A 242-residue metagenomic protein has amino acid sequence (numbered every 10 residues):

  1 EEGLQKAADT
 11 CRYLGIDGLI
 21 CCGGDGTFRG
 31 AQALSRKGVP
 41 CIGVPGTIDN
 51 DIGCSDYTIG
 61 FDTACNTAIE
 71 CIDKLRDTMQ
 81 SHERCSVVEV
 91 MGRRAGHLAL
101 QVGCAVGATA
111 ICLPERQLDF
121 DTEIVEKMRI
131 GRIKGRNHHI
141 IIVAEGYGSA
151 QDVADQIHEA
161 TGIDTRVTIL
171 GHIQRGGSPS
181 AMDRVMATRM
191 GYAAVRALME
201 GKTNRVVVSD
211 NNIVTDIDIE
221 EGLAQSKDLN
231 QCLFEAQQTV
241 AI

Functional and structural regions predicted by a protein language model:
E1-C41: N-terminal glycine-rich phosphate/adenylate-binding segment common to multiple enzyme folds
Q5, F61-L75, A187-A197: Hydrophobic alpha-helical segments within soluble ligand-binding/sensing domains
T10, C21-G23, A31-A33, F61-D164 (+1 more regions): Accessory alpha-helical/coil subdomains and C-terminal extensions that flank or cap enzyme catalytic cores
F28, T47-I52, L118-F120, H172-G176: Short gly/pro/ser/thr-enriched loop/turn and capping motifs at secondary-structure boundaries
L34-G60, C112-R116, I169: Short, acidic/small-residue loops that bind anionic groups at enzyme active sites
C54-A64, S178-R184: Short beta-strand elements at the ligand-binding edges of bilobed clamshell
S149-D152, I157-I242: C-terminal non-catalytic interaction/assembly regions of soluble proteins
